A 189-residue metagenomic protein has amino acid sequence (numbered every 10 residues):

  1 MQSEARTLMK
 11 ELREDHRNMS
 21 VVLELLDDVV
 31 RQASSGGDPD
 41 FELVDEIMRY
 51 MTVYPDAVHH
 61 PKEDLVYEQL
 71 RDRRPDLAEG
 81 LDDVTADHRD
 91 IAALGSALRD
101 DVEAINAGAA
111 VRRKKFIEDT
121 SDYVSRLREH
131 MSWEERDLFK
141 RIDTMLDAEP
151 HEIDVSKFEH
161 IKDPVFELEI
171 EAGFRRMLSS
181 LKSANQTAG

Functional and structural regions predicted by a protein language model:
M1-G189: Small-residue-biased structural context
